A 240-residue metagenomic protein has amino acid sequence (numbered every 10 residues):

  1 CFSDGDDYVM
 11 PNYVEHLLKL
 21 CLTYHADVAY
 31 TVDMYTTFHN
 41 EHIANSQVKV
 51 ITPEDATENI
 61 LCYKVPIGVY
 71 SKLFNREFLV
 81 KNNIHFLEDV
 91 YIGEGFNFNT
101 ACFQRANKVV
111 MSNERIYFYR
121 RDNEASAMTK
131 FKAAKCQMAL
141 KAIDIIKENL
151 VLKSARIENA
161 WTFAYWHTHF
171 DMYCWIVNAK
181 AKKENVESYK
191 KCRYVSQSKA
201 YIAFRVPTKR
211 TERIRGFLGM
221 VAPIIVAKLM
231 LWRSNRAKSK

Functional and structural regions predicted by a protein language model:
C1-L140, D144, E148, L152: Nucleotide-sugar donor-binding/catalytic module of glycosyltransferases that assemble extracellular/cell-envelope
T23, N178-K240: Membrane-interface aromatic/basic loop that binds lipid-linked glycans or pyrophosphate carriers, typified by
T52, K132, S154, T208-R210 (+1 more regions): Helix N-terminus capping/helix-initiation residues
N82, N159-A160, A222: Residue-level recognition of alpha-helix termini/interfacial anchor residues
E88, M128-K130, I176, Y201-F204: A generic structural signal for short coil/turn motifs at secondary-structure boundaries
E148, D171-N178, Y194: Short basic/hydrophobic patches in alpha-helices and adjacent helix-turn junctions that form amphipathic surface motifs
V151-A160: Flexible helix-coil transition and linker loops at the boundaries of alpha-helical arrays
T162-C174: Amphipathic alpha-helical repeat scaffolds of TPR domains
